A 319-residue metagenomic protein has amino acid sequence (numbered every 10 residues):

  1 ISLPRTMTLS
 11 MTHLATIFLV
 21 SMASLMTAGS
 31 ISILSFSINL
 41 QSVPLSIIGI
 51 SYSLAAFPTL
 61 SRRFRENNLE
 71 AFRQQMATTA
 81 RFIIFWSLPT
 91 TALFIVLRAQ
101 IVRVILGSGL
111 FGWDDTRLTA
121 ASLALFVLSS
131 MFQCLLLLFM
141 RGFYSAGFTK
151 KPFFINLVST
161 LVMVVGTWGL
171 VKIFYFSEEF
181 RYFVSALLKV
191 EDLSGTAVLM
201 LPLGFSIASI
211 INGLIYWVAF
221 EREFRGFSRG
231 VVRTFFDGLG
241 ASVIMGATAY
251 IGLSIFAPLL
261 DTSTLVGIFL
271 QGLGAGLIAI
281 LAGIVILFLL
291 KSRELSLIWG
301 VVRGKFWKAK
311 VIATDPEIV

Functional and structural regions predicted by a protein language model:
I1-V319: Membrane-embedded alpha-helical bundles of multi-pass transporters/translocases, especially carrier/permease families
